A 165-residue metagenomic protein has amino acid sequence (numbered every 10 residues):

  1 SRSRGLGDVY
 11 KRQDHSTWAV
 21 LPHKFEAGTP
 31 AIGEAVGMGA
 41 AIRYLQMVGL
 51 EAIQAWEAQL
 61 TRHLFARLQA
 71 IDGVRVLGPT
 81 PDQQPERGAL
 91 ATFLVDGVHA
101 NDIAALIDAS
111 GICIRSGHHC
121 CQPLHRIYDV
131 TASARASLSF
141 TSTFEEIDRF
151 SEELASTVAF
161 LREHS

Functional and structural regions predicted by a protein language model:
S1-L6, Y10: Single conserved hydrophobic/aromatic residue that forms the stacking wall/gate of nucleotide- or nucleobase-binding
R12, S16-I32: A short glycine-threonine-serine/GTX helix/turn-capping micro-motif
W18, G37, A89, I107: Conserved N-terminal phosphate-binding loop of PLP-dependent enzymes in the Aspartate aminotransferase
P22, E86-L90, T131-R135: Short, solvent-exposed beta-strand edge segments and adjacent coil->beta transition regions
E26, L45-H99, R162: Conserved small-domain helix->loop->beta segment predominantly found in fold-type I
G33-R43, A91: Well-ordered alpha-helical segments within folded domains of soluble proteins
G39, A109-R115, C121-S165: PLP-dependent enzyme catalytic core of the Aspartate aminotransferase-like
V98-A104, E145-D148: Short, conserved charged micro-motifs
